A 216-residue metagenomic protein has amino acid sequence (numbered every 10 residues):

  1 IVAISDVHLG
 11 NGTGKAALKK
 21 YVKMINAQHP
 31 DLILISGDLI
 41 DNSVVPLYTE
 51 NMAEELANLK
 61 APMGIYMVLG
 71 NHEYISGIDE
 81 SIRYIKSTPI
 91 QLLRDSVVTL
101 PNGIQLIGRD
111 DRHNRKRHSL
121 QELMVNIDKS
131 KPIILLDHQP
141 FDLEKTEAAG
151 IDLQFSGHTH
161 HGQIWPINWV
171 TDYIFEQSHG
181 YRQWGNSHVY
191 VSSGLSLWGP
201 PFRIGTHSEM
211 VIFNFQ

Functional and structural regions predicted by a protein language model:
I1-Q216: Soluble catalytic domains of enzymes that build or remodel membrane lipids, polysaccharides, and related
